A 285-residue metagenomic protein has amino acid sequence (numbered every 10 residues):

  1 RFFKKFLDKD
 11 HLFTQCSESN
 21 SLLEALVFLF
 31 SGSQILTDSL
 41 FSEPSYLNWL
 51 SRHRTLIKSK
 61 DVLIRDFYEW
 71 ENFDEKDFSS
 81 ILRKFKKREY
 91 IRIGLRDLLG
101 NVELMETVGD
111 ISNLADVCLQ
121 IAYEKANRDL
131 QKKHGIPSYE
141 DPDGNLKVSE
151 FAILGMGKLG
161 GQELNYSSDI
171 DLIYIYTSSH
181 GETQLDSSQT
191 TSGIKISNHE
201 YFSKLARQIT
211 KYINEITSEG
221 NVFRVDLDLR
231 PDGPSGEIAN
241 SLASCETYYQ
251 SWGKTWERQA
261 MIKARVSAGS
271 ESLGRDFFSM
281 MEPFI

Functional and structural regions predicted by a protein language model:
R1-I285: A nucleotide- and high-energy phosphate-metabolite-utilizing enzyme signature
